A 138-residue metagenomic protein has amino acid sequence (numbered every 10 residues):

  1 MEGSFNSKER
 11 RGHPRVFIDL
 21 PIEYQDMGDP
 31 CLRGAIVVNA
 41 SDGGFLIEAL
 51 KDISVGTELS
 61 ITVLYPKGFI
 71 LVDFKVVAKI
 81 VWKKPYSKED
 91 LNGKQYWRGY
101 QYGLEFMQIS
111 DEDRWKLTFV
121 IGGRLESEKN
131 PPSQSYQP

Functional and structural regions predicted by a protein language model:
M1-A40, E48, T118-P138: N-terminal helix initiation/capping motif
H13-R15, A40, S54-G56, L71-D73 (+1 more regions): Short coil/turn motifs at beta-sheet boundaries
R15-F17, C31-L32, F69-K79: Short coil-to-beta-strand transition motifs
P21-D26, T57-F74: Short conserved beta-strand and strand-loop elements enriched in small hydrophobics with frequent Asp/Gly
M27, D42, W82-E89, D111: Short, conserved beta-turn/loop elements at beta-strand boundaries and strand-helix junctions
E48-S54: Short, surface-exposed secondary-structure edge patches
K88-P138: C-terminal output/interaction extensions
